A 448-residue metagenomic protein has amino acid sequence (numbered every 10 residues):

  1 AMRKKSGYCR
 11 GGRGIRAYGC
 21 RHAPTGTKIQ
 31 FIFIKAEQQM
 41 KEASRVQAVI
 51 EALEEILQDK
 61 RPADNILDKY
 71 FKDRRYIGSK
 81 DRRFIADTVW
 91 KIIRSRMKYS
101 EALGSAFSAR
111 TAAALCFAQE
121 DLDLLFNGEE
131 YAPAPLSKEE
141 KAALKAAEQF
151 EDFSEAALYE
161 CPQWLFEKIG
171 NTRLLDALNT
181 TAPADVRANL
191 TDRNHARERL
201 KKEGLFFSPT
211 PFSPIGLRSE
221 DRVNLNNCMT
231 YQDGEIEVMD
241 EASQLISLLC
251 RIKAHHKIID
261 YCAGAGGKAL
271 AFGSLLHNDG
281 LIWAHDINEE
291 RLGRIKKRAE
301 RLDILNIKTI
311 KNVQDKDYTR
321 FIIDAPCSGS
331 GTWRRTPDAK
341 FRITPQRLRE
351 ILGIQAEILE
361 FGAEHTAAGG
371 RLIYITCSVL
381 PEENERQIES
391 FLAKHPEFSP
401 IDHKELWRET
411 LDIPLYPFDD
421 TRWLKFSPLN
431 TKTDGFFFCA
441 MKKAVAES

Functional and structural regions predicted by a protein language model:
T27-S448: S-adenosylmethionine
